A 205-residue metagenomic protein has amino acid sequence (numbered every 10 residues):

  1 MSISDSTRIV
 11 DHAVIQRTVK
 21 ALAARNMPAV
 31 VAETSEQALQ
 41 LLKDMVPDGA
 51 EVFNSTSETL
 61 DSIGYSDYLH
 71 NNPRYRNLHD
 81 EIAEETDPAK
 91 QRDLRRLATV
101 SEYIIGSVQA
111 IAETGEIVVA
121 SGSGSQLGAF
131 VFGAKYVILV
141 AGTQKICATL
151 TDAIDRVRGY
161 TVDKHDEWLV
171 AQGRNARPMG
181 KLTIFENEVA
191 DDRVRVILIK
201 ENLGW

Functional and structural regions predicted by a protein language model:
M1-I3, A23-N26, R76-L78, K90-R92 (+2 more regions): N-terminal start-of-chain detector that recognizes signal peptides and the immediate post-cleavage beginning
S2-D11: Glycine- and acidic-residue-enriched helix-capping/strand-helix junction motifs
S6, P28, E81-E84, V137-Q144: Flexible, glycine/proline-enriched loop segments at strand-loop-helix junctions that form or flank small-ligand binding
D11-R95, V100-I105: N-terminal active-site beta-alpha-beta segment that forms phosphate/nucleotide-binding and substrate-recognition loops
L97-W205: Conserved phosphate- and dinucleotide-binding cores of soluble alpha/beta proteins, encompassing both enzyme active
